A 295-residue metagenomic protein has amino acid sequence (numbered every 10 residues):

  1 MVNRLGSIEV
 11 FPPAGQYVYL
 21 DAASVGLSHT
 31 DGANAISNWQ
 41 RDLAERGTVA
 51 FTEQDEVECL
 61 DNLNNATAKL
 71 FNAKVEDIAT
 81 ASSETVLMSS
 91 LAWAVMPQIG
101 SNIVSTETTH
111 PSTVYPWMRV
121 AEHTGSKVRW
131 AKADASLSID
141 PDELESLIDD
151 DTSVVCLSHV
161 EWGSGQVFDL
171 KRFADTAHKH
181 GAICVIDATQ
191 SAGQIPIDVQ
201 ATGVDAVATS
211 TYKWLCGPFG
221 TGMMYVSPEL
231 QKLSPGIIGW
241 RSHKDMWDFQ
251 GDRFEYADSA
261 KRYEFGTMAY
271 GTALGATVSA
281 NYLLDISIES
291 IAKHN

Functional and structural regions predicted by a protein language model:
M1-N295: Pyridoxal 5′-phosphate
